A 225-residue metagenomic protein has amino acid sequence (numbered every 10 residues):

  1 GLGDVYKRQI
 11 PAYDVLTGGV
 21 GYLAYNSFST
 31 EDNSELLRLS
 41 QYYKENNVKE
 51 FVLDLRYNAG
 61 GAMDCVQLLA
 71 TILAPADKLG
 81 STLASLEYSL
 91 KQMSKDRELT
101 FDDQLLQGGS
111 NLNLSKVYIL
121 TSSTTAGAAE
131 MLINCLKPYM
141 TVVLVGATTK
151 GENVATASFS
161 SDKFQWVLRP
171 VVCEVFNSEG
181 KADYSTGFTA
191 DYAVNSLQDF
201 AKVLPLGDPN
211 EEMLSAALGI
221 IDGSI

Functional and structural regions predicted by a protein language model:
G1-Y6: Short, small-residue-biased leader/transition segments that mark boundaries at the very start of proteins
K7-S29: An acidic-aromatic substrate-binding cleft motif
V20-L23, E31, E35-R38, Y42-E50 (+1 more regions): C-terminal "post-core" interaction segments
R56: Short strand-turn motif at the edge of the Rossmann-like AdoMet-binding core
